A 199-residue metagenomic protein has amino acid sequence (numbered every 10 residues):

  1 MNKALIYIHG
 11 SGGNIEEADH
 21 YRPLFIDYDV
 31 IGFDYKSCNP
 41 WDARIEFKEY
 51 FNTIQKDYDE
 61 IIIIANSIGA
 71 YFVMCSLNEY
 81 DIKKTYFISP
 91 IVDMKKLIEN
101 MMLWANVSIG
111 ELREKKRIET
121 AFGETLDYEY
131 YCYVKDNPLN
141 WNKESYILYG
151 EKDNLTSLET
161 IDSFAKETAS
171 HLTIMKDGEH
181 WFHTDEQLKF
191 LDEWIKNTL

Functional and structural regions predicted by a protein language model:
M1-C38: Short, surface-exposed "cap/lid" segments of acyl-processing enzymes
N2-K3, Y58-I61, K83, K143-E144: Short coil/turn segments at beta-strand junctions that form active-site/ligand-binding loops
I6-S11, I64, I88, L148: Short hydrophobic segments within beta-strands
G32-Q55: Catalytic nucleophile-loop/oxyanion-hole region of alpha/beta-hydrolase and closely related hydrolase-like folds
K48-I63, S145: Mobile, glycine- and charge-enriched loop segments and immediately flanking short secondary-structure elements within
I64-V73: Gly/Ala-rich beta-loop-alpha elbow adjacent to hydrolase catalytic centers
S76-L77: Aromatic pocket-lining residues of Rossmann-like dinucleotide-binding sites
I82-S163, E167-L199: The alpha/beta-hydrolase serine catalytic core
